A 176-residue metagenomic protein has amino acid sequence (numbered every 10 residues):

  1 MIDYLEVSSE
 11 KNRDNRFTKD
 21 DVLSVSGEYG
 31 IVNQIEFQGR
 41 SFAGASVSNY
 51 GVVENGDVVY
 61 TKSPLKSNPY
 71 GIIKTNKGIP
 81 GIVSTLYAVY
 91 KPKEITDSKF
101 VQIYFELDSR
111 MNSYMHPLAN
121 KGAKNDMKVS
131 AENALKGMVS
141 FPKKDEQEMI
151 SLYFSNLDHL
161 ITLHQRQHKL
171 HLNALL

Functional and structural regions predicted by a protein language model:
M1-D3, F141-L176: Amphipathic alpha-helical coiled-coil/heptad-repeat segments
M1-R13: Non-catalytic DNA-recognition/assembly elements of restriction-modification systems
D3-L5, Q38, N112: Macromolecular interaction modules
N12-G44, G81: DNA target-recognition patches
A45-S109: A short beta-sheet element
G81-Y87, K121-D145: A short glycine-rich beta-alpha junction/loop motif
A119-N120, A174: Functional cation/ligand-contacting sites centered on basic and imidazole/sulfhydryl donors
